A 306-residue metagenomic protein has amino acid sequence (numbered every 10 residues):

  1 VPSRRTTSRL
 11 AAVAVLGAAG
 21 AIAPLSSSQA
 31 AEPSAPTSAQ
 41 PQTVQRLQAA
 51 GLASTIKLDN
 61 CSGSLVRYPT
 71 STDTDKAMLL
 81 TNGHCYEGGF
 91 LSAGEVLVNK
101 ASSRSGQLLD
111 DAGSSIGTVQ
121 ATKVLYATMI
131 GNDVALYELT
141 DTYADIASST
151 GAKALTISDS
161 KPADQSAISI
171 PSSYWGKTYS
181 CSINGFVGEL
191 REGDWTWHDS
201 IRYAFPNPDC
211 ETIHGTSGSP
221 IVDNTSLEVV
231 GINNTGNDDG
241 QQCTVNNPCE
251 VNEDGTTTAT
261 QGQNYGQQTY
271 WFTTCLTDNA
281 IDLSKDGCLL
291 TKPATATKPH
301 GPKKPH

Functional and structural regions predicted by a protein language model:
V1-E32: Secretory targeting and sorting signals
S26-A50, I281-H306: Composition-driven, intrinsically disordered low-complexity tracts enriched in small residues
A35-A53, K57, R67-S71, E87 (+1 more regions): Conserved catalytic-core segment of clan PA serine endopeptidases
Q45, A50-L52, K57-C61, A144-K153 (+1 more regions): Active-site region of chymotrypsin-like
Q48-A53, P162-P171: Short coil-to-beta transition motif at edge beta-strands of beta-rich domains
L58-N60, T74-K76, L80, A101 (+3 more regions): Extracytoplasmic
T70-S71, A77-T81, D223-V230: Short, glycine-anchored, charge-dense loop/turn motifs used at functional sites
S114-K123, D164-A167, G176-D194: Beta-strand/loop subdomains of soluble extracytoplasmic proteins
